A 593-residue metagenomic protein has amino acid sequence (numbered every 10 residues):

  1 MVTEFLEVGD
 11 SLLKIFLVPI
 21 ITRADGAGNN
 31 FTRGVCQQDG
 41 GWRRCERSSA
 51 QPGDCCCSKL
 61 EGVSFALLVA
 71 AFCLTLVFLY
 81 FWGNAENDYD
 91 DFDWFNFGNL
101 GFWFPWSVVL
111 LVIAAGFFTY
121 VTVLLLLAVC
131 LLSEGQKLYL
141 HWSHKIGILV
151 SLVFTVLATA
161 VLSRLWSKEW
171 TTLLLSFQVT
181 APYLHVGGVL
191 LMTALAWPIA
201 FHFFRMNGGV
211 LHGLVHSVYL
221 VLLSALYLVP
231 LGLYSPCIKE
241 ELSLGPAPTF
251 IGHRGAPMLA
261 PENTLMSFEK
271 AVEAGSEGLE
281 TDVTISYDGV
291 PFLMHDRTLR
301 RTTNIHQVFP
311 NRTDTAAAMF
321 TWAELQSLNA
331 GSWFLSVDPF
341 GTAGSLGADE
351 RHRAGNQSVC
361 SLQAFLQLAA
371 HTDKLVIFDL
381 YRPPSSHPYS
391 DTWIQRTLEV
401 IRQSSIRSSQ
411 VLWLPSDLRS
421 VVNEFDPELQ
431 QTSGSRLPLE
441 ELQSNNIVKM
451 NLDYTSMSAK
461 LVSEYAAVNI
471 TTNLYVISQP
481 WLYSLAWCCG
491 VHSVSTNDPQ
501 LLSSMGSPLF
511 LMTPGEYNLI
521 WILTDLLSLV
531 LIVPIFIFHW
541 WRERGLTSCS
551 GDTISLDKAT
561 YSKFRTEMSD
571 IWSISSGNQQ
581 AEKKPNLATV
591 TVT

Functional and structural regions predicted by a protein language model:
V2-T593: Phosphate-group recognition and catalysis centered on beta-loop-alpha active-site segments
